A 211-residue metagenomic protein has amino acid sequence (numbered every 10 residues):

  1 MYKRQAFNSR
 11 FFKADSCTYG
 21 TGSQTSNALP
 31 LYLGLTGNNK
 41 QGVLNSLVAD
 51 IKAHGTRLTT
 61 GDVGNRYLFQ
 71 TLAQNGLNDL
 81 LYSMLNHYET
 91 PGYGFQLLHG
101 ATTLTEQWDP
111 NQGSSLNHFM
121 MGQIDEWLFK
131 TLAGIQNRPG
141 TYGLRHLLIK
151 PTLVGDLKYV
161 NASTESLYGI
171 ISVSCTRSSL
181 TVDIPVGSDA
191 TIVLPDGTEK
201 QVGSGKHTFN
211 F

Functional and structural regions predicted by a protein language model:
M1-Q5: Conserved small/polar residues in nucleotide/adenosyl-binding loops
A6-A14, G92-F95: Secretory-pathway/luminal and periplasmic proteins that interact with or process carbohydrate-rich
S9-N27, L47-N65, N111-M120: Solvent-exposed loop and edge beta-strand segments that line ligand/cofactor-binding and catalytic clefts
L29-N38, Y67-N75, K130-I135: Well-ordered alpha-helical scaffold segments within catalytic/enzyme domains
K40-V48: Alpha-helical repeat scaffolds
A53-G92, H99: Repeat-solenoid scaffold signature
Y82-F211: Non-catalytic C-terminal accessory modules of carbohydrate-active enzymes
